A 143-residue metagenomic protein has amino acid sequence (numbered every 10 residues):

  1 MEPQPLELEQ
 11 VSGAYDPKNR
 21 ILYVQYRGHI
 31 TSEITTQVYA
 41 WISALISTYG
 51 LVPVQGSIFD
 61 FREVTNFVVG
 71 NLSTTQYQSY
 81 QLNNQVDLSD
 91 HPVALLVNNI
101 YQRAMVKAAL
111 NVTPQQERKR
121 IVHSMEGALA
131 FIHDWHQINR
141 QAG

Functional and structural regions predicted by a protein language model:
E2-G143: Amphipathic, Lys/Arg-enriched alpha-helical "gate/interface" segment within cytosolic domains that mediates
